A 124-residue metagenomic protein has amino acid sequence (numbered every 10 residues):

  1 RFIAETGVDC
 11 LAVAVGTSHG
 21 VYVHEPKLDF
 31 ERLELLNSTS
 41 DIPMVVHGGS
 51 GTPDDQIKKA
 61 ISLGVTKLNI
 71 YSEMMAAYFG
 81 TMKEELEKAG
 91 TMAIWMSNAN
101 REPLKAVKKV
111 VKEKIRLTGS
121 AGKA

Functional and structural regions predicted by a protein language model:
R1-S40, D54-L63, I70, T81-E84 (+1 more regions): Alpha/beta enzyme core
G16-S18, G49, E73-M75: Short, ordered loop/turn segments at secondary-structure junctions
H19-V21, G49, K67, N100: A short beta-alpha structural unit
S38-G48: Short beta-strand/loop segments at the ligand-binding rim of alpha/beta enzyme cores
E84-A124: Extended, intrinsically disordered, low-complexity segments
